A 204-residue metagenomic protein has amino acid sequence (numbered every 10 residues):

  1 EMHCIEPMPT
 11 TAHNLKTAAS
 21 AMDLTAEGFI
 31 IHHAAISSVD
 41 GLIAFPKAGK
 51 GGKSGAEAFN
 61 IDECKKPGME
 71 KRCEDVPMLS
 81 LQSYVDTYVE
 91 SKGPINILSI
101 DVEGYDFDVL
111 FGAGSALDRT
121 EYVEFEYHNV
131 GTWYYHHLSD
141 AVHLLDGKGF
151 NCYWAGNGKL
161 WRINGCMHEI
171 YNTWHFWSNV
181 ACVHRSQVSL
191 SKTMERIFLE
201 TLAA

Functional and structural regions predicted by a protein language model:
E1-A204: Phosphate/nucleotide-binding beta-alpha loop and adjacent structural elements of enzyme active sites
